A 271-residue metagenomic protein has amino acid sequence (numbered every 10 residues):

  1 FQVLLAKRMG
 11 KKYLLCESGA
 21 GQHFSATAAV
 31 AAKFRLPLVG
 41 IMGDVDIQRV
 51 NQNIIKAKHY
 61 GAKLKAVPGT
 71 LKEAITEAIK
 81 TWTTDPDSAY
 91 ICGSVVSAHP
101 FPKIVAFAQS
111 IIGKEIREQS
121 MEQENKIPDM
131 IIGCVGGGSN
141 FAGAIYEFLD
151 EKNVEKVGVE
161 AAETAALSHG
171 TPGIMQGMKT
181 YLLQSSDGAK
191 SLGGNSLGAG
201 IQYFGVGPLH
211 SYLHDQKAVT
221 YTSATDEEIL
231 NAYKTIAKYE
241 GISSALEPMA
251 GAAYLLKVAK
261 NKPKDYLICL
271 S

Functional and structural regions predicted by a protein language model:
F1-G10, S25-P37, I145-K152, A253-K262: Alpha-helix C-terminal capping segments
V3-L4, L15, F24-I79, A166-M175: Active-site-proximal loop->helix
A6-V30, F34-G43, K126-F141, E247 (+1 more regions): A short, small-residue-rich loop immediately preceding and capping a beta-strand
P68-T81, D87, C92-E155: Glycine-rich ThDP/TPP pyrophosphate-binding loop and its adjacent helix/strand module within ThDP-dependent enzymes
K72-I75, I79-P100, E124, G158-I242: Active-site/ligand-binding loops adjacent to catalytic centers
V135-G143, D226-S271: Claisen-condensing/thiolase-fold acyl-transfer catalytic domains that form or cleave C-C bonds in fatty acid
K152-V159, T164, G170, L256-S271: Catalytic phosphate/nucleotide-handling subdomain of diverse soluble enzymes
